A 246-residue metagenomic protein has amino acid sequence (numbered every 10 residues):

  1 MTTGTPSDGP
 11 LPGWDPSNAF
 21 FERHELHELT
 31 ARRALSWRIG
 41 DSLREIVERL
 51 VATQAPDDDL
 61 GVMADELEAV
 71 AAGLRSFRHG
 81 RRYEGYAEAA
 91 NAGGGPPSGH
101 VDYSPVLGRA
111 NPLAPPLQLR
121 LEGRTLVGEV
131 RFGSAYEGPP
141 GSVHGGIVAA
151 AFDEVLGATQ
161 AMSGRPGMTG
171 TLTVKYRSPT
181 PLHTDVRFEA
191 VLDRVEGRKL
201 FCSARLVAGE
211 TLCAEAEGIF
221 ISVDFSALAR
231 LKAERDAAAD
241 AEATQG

Functional and structural regions predicted by a protein language model:
T2-A90, T180-L182, D193-G246: HotDog/MaoC-like acyl-thioester-processing domains
G4-S7, G123-T125, V143-P166: Active-site helix/loop of acyl-thioester processing domains in fatty-acid/polyketide metabolism, spanning hotdog-fold
D57-G133: Long amphipathic N-terminal alpha/beta scaffold segment
R120-E122, V191-V195: Short beta-strand micro-motifs enriched in acidic
F132-G145: Short histidine-centered catalytic/ligand-binding loop motif
G167-T171: Short, structured beta-strand/loop micro-motifs enriched in basic residues and often containing a Trp
